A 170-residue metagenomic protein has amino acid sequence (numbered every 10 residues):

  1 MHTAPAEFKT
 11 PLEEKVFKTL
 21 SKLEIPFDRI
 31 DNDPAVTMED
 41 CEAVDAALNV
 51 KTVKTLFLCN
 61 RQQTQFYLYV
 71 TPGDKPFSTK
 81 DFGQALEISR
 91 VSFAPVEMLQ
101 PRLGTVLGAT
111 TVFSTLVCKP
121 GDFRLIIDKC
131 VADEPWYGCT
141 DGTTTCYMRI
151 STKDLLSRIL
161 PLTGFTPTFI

Functional and structural regions predicted by a protein language model:
M1-I170: Extended, low-hydrophobicity, polar/charged segments
